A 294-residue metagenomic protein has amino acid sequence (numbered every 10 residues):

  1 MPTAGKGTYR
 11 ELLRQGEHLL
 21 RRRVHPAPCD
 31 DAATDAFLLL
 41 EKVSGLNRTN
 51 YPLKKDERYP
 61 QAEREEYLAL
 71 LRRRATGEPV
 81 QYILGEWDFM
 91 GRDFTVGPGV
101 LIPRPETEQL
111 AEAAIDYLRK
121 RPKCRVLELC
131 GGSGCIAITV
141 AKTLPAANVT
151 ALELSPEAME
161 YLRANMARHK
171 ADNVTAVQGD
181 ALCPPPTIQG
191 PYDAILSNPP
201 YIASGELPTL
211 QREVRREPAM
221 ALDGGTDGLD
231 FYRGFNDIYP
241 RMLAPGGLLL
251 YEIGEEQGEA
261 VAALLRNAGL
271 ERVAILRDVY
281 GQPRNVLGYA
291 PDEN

Functional and structural regions predicted by a protein language model:
M1-R48, P52: Non-catalytic accessory regions of SAM-dependent methyltransferases
L20, L118, M166, Y239 (+1 more regions): Conserved hydrophobic residues forming the short capping helix/wall of the S-adenosyl-L-methionine
L39, G77, T107, I136 (+6 more regions): Residue-level signal for inorganic ion chemistry
L40-D116: Conserved AdoMet
L84, Q178-G179, I253, R277: Short loop/edge segments at beta-strand edges and connector loops that shape dinucleotide/nucleotide cofactor-binding
E106-P208: Conserved SAM/SAH cofactor-binding pocket of Class I
Y201-F231: Mobile active-site "lid"/loop adjacent to the S-adenosyl-L-methionine
T226-Y289: Conserved Class I SAM-dependent methyltransferase catalytic core
